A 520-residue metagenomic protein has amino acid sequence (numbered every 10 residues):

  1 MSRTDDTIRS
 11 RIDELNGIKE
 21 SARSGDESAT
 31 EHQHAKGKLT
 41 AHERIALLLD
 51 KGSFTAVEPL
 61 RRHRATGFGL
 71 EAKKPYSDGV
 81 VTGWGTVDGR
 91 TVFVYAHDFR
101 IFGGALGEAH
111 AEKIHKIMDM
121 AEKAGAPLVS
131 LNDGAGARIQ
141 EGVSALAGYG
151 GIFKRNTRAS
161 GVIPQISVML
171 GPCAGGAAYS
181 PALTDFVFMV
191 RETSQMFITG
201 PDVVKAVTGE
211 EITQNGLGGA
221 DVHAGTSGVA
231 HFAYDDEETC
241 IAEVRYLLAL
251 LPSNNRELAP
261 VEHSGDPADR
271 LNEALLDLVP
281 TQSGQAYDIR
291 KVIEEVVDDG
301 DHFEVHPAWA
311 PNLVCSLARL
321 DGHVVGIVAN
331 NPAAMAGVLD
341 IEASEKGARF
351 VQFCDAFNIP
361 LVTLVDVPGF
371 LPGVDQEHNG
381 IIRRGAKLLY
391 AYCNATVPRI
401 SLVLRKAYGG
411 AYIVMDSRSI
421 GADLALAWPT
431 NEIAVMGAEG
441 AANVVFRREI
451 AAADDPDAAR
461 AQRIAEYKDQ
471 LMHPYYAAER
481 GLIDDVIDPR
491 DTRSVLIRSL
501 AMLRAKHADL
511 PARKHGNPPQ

Functional and structural regions predicted by a protein language model:
M1-Q520: Ligand-binding clefts of soluble mixed alpha/beta catalytic domains
